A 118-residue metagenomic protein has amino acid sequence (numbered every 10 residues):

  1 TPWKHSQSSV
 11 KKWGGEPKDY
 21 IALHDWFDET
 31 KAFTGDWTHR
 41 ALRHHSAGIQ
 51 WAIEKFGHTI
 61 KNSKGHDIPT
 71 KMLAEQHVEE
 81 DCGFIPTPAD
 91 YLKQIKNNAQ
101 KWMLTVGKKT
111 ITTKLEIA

Functional and structural regions predicted by a protein language model:
T1-A118: N-terminal membrane-targeting hydrophobic helices
